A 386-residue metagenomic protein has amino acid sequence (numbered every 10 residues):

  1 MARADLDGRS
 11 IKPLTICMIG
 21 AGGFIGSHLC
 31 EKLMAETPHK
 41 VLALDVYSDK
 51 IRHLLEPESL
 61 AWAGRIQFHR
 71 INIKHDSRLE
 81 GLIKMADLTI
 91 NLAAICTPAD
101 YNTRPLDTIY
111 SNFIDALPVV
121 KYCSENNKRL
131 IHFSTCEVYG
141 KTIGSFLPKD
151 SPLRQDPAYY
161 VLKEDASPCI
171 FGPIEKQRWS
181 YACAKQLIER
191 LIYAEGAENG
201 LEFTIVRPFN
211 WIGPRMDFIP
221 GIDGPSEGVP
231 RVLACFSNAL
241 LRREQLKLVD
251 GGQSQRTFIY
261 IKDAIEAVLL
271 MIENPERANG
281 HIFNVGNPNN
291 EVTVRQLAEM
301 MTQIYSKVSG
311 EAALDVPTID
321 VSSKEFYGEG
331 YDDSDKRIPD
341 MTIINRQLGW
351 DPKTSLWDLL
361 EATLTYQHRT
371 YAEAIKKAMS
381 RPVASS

Functional and structural regions predicted by a protein language model:
M1-W211, Q367, S386: N-terminal Rossmann-like NAD(P)+-binding domain of SDR-like oxidoreductases, especially those catalyzing
I19, Y110-F113, Y181-A182, S226-P230 (+4 more regions): Short, solvent-exposed loop/helix junctions and linker helices that flank or host conserved functional motifs
G20, F24, W179, R207 (+5 more regions): Amphipathic alpha-helical recognition patches that constitute DNA-binding helices
G22, S77-E80, A99, L106 (+9 more regions): Residues in well-ordered alpha-helical elements
G22-I25, T142, R215, Q253-S254 (+2 more regions): Gly/Ser/Thr-rich beta-alpha loop segments that engage phosphate groups in nucleotides
I71, N210, L240-S386: C-terminal substrate-binding subdomain of Rossmann-fold SDR/epimerase-dehydratase oxidoreductases
P98-N102, P214-I222, F326-E329: A short acidic, helix-capping loop that chelates divalent metal ions and anchors anionic groups
G144-V161, R190-R256, I261-I272, A298-Y305: NAD(P)-dependent short-chain dehydrogenase/reductase
